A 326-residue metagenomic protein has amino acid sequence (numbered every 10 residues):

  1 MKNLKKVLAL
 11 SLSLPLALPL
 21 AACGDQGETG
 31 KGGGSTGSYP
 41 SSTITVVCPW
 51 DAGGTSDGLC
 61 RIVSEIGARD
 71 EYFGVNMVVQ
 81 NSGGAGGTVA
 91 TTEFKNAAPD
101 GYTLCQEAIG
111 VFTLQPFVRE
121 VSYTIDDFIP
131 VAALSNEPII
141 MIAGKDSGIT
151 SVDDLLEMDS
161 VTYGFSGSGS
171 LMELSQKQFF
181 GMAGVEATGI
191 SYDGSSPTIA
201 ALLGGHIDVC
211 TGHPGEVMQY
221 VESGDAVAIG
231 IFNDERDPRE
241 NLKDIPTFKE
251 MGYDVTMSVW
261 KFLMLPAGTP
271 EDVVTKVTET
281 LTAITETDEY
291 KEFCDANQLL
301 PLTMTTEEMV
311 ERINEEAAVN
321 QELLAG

Functional and structural regions predicted by a protein language model:
M1-T45, G326: Short, low-complexity disordered leader/linker segments with a strong preference for bacterial N-terminal type II
G24-D127, V185-D208, T303: N-terminal (or domain-start) structured segment
T45-V47, C105, T162-G164, C210 (+2 more regions): Short, well-ordered beta-strand segments
E93-T103, F117-P197, F248, K261-F293: Hinge/capping helix and adjacent helix->loop/strand transition within the periplasmic-binding protein
C105-V111, Q115-P116, G194-S195, G212-V217 (+3 more regions): Beta->alpha turn/N-cap motifs
N136, V217-E286, E315-A318: C-terminal lobe and pocket-closing loops of periplasmic/extracytoplasmic Venus-flytrap solute-binding proteins
G164-D244: Ligand-binding pocket segment of bilobal, Venus flytrap-like solute-binding proteins
G181-M182, E222, E271-G326: An extracytoplasmic/periplasmic, membrane-proximal ligand-sensing/linker region
